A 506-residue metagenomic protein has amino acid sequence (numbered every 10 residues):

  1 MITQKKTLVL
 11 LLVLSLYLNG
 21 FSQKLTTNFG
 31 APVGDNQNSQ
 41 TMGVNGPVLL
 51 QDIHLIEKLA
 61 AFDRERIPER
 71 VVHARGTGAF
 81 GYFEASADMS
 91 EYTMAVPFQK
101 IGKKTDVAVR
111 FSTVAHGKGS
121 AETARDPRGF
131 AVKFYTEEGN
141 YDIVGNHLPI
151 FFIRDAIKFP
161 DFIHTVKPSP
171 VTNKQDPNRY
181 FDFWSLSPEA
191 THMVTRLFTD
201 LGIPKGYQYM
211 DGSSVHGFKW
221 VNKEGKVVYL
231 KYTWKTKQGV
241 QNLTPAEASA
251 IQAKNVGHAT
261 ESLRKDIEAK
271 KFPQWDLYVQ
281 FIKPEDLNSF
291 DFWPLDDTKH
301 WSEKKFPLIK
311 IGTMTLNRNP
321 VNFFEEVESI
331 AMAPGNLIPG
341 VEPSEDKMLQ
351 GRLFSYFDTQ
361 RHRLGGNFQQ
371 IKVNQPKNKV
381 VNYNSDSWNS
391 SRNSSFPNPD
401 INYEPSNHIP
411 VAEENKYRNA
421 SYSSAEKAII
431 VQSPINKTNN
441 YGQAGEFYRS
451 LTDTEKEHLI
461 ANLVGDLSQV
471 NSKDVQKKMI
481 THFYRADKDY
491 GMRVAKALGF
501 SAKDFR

Functional and structural regions predicted by a protein language model:
M1, L18-F21: Generic low-polarity alpha-helical segments
M1-L8: Bacterial N-terminal signal peptides that target proteins for export
V9-N19: Bacterial N-terminal signal peptides
Q23-R506: Active-site-adjacent core segments of small-molecule enzymes
